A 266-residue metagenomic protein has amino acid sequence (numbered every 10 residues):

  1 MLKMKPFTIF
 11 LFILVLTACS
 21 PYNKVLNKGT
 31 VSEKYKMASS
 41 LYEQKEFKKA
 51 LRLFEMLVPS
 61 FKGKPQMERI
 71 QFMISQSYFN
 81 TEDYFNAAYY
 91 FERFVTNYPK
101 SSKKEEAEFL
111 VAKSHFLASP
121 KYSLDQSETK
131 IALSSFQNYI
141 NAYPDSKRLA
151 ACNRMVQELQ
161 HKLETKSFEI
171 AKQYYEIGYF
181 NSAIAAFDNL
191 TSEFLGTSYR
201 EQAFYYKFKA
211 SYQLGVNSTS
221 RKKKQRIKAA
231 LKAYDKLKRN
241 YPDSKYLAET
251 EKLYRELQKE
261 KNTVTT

Functional and structural regions predicted by a protein language model:
M1-F7: Positively charged n-region of N-terminal signal peptides that target proteins for export
L2, V15-T266: Acidic, polar-rich low-complexity tracts and alpha-helical solenoid repeat scaffolds
F7-L16: Sec-dependent N-terminal signal peptides
